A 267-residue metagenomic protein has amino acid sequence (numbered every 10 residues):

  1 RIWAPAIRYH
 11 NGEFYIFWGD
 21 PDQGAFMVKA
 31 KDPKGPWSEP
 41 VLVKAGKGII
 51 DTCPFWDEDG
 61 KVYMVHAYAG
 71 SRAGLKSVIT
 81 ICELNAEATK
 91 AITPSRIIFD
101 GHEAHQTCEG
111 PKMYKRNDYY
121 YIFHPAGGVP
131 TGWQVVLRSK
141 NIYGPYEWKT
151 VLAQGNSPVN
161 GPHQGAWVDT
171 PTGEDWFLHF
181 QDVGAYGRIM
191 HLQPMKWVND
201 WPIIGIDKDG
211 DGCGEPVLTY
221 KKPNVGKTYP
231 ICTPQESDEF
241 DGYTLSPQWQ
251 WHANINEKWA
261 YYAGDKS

Functional and structural regions predicted by a protein language model:
R1-S267: Carbohydrate-active catalytic/glycan-binding domains of CAZyme proteins, especially the secreted or lumenal ectodomains
